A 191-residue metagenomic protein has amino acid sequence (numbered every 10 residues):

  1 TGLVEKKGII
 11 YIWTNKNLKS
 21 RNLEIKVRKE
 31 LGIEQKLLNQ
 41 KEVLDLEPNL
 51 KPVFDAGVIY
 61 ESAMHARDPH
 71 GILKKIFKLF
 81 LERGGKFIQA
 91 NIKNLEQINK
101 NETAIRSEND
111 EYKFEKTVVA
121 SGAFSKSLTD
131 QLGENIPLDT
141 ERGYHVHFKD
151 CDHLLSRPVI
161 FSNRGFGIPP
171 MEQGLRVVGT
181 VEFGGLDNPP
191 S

Functional and structural regions predicted by a protein language model:
T1-E5, L31-K36, E82-K86, F114 (+1 more regions): Surface-exposed helix-capping loop/turn segments at secondary-structure junctions
T1-Q40: Dinucleotide-binding Rossmann-like beta1-alpha1 core, especially the glycine-rich loop that anchors the ADP
L3-V4, N94-Q97, N101-E102, E111-Y112 (+1 more regions): Active-site substrate-recognition segment that forms the wall of the catalytic cavity or substrate channel
T14, P69, S121-G122: Helix N-cap/beta->alpha junction signal
K19-K29, V53-K116: Helical element adjacent to the flavin cofactor pocket in flavoenzyme catalytic cores
E24, N49-L50, Q131-L132: Residue-level signal for well-ordered alpha-helical positions
Q35, E42, P69, S162-N163 (+1 more regions): C-terminal catalytic lobe of FAD-dependent flavoproteins
D45-N49, R164-G167: Short beta-strand/turn micro-motifs at beta-sheet edges
